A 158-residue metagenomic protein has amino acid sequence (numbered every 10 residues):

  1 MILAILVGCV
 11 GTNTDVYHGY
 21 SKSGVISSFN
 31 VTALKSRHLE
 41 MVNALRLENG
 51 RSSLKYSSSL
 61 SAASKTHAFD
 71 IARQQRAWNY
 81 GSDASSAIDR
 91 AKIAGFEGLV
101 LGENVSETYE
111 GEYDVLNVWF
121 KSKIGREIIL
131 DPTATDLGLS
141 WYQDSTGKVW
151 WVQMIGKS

Functional and structural regions predicted by a protein language model:
M1-L3: Sec-dependent N-terminal signal peptides
C9-T12: N-terminal Sec signal peptide cleavage junction
T14-D15, Q153: Short, low-complexity, intrinsically disordered N-terminal segments
D15-R73: A short alpha-helix/helix-coil micro-patch that ends at or immediately precedes a cysteine
V16-Y17, S61-E110: Short, surface-exposed glycine/acidic/tryptophan-bearing loops
S86-S158: A well-ordered secondary-structure block
